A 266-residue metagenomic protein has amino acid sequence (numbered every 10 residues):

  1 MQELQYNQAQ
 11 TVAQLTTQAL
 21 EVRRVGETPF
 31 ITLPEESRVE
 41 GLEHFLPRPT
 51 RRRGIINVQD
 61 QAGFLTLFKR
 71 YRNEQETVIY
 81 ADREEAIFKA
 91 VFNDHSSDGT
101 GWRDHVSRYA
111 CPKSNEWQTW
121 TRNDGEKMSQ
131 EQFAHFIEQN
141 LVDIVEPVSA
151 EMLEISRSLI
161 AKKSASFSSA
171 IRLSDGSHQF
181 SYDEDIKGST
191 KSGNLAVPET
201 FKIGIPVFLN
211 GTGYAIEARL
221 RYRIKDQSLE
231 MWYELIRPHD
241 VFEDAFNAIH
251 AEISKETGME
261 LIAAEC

Functional and structural regions predicted by a protein language model:
M1-H95, K255-C266: An N-terminally focused, membrane-permeabilizing/fusogenic/translocator signature enriched in pore-forming
N7, S37, I55, Q59 (+6 more regions): Alpha-helix boundary/N-cap detector
T28, V78-R83, N93, D175-C266: Amphipathic, membrane-inserting segments
P47-R53, W117-R122, Q139-N140, E234-L235: Charged, low-complexity surface segments at secondary-structure and domain boundaries
D82-F133, E199-I205: Membrane-active amphipathic alpha-helices
S107, N115, S174, S181-Y182: Intrinsically disordered, low-complexity regulatory regions of eukaryotic signaling and scaffold proteins, enriched
R122-D175: Membrane-inserting effector segments that mediate pore formation, membrane fusion, or transient membrane insertion
